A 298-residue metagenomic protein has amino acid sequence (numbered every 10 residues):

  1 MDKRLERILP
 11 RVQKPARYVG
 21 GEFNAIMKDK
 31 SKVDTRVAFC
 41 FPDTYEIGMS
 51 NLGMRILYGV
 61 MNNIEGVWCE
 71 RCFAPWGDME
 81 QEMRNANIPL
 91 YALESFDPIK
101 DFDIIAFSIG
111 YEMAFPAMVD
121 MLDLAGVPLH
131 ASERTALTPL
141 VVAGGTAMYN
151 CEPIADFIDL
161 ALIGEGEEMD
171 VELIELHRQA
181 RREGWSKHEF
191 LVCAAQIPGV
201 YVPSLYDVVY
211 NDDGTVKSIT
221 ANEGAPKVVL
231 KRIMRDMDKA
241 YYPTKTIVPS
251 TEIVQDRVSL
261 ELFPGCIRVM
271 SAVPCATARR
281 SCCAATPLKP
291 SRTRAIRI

Functional and structural regions predicted by a protein language model:
M1-K14, I64: Helix-enriched interaction subdomains in cytosolic or periplasmic regions, typified by TIR/SEFIR signaling/NADase cores
I8-A38, Y45-E46, G214-L262: N-terminal [4Fe-4S]-dependent radical SAM core
F23-D34, P98-I99, R292-I298: Glycine-rich phosphate/diphosphate-binding loops that line cofactor/substrate pockets in enzymes
V37, P42, G48-G59, N63-E70 (+3 more regions): Low-complexity, highly charged intrinsically disordered N-terminal segments that act as targeting/localization
Y45-M54, V273-S281: Glycine- and acidic-residue-enriched helix-capping/strand-helix junction motifs
M61, I105, D159, C266 (+1 more regions): Conserved, mostly hydrophobic/aromatic
A74-A221: Glycine-rich beta-alpha loop elements in corrinoid/cobalamin-binding modules across cobalamin-dependent enzymes
R235, K239-I298: Radical SAM [4Fe-4S] cluster-binding motif and immediate context
